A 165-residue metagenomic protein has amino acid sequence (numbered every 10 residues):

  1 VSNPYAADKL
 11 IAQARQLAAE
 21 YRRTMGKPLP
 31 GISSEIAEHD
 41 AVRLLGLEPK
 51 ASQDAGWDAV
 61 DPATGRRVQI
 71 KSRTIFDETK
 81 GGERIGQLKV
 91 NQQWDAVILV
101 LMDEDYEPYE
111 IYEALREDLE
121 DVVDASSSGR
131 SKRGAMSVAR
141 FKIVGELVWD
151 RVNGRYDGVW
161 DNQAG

Functional and structural regions predicted by a protein language model:
V1-G165: Nucleic-acid endonuclease domains
